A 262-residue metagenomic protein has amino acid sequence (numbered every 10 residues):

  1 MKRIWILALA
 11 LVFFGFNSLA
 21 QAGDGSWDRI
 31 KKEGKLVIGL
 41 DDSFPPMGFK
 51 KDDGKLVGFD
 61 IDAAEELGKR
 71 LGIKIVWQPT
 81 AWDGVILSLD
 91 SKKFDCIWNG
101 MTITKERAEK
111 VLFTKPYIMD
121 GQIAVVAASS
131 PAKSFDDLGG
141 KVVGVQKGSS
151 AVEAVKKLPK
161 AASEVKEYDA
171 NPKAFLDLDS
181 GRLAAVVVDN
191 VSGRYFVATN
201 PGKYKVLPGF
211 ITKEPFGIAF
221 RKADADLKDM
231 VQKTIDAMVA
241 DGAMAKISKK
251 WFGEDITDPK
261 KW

Functional and structural regions predicted by a protein language model:
K2-A8, A20-K74, I247-W262: N-terminal hydrophobic or amphipathic helices and topogenic motifs
G23-S26, S150-Y168, K205-L207, I235-W262: Ligand-binding clefts/hinges and TM-proximal coupling segments of bilobed small-molecule sensing domains
V37-P45, L56-K69, D120-K173, A185 (+1 more regions): Bilobed "Venus flytrap"/periplasmic-binding protein-like clamshell domains and structurally analogous long
I61, E65, K69, K74-D137 (+2 more regions): Acidic, polar ligand-binding/catalytic clefts
I61, V76-L87, S130, K166-S180 (+2 more regions): Short helix-initiation/N-cap motifs at beta->coil->alpha
D62-R70, D136, K141-V142, K147-S150 (+1 more regions): Extended ligand-binding regions for polar small-molecule ligands
G84, M101-E109, A154-K157, D177-K213: A ligand-binding cleft/hinge motif common to bilobed small-molecule-binding domains
I118-V126, P172, N190, R194-D236 (+1 more regions): Periplasmic-binding protein-like
